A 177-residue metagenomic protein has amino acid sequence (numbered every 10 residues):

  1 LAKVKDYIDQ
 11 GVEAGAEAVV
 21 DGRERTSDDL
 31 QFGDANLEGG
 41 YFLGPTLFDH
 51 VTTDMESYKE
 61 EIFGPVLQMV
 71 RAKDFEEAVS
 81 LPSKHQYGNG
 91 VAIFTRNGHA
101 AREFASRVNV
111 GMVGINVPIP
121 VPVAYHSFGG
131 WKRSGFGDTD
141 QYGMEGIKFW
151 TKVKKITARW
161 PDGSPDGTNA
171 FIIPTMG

Functional and structural regions predicted by a protein language model:
E17-L30: Cytochrome P450 fold signature focused on the C-terminal beta-domain
L30-G177: Conserved C-terminal structural/oligomerization subdomain of aldehyde/semialdehyde dehydrogenase
